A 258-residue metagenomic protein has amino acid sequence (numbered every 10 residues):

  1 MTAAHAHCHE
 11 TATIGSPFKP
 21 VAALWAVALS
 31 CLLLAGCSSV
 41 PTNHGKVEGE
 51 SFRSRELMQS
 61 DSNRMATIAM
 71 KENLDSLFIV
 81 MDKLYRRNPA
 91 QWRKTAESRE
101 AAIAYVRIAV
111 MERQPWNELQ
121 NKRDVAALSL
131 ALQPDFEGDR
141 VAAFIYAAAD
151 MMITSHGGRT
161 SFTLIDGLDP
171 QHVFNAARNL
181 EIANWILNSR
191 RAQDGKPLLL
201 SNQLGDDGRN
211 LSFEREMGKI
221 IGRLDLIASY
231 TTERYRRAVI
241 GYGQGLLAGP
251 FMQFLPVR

Functional and structural regions predicted by a protein language model:
M1-K19: N-terminal secretory signal peptides that target proteins for export/translocation
C8, L29-S30: Exposed boundary/loop context
K19-L29: Sec-dependent N-terminal signal peptides
L33-G36: C-terminal motif of bacterial Sec signal peptides marking the signal peptidase cleavage site
S38-V141: N-terminal Sec/ER secretory leader and immediately downstream segment of secreted/extracellular precursors
K94-T232, V239-L246: Mature extracellular/secreted ectodomains of secretory-pathway proteins
G241-R258: Short, low-complexity, Pro/Ser/Thr/Gly-rich segments in the mature regions of secreted, periplasmic
